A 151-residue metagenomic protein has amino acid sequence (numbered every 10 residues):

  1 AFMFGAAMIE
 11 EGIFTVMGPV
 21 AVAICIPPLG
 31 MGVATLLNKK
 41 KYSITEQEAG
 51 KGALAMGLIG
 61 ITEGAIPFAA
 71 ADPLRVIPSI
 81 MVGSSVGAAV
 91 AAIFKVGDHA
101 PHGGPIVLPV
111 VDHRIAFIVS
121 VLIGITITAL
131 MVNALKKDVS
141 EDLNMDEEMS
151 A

Functional and structural regions predicted by a protein language model:
A1-E148: Pore-lining transmembrane helices
